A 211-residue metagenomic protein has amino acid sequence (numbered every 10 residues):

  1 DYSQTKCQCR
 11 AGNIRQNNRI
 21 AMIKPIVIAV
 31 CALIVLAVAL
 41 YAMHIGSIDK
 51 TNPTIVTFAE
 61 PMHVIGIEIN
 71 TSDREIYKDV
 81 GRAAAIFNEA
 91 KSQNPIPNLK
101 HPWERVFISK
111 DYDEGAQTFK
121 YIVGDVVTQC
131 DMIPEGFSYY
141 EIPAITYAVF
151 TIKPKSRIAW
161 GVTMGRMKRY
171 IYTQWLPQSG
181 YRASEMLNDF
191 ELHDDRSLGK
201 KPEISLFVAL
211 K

Functional and structural regions predicted by a protein language model:
D1-A21: Short, Lys/Arg-enriched N-terminal segments with co-localized hydrophobic residues within the first ~10-30 amino acids
I23-K211: A solvent-exposed interaction/effector surface
